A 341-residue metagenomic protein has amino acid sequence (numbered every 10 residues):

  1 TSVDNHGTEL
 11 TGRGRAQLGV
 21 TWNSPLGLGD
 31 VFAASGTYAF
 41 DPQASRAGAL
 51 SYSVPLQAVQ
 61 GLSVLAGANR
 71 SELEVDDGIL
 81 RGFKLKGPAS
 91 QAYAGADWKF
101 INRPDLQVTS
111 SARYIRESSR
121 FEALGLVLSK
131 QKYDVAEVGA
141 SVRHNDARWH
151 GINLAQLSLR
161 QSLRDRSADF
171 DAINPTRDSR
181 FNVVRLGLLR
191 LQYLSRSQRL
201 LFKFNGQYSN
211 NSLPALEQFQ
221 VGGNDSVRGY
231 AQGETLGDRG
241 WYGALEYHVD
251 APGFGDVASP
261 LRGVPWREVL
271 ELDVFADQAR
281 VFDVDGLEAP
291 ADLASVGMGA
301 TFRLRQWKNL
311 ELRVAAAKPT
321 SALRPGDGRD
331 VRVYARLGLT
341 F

Functional and structural regions predicted by a protein language model:
T1-N5, F32-Y38, L50, A66-E72 (+7 more regions): Transmembrane beta-barrel strands of outer-membrane/channel proteins
T1-V64, N102: Outer-membrane beta-barrel initiation region
D4, T21-N23, S51-P55, G67 (+8 more regions): Transmembrane beta-barrel domains of outer membrane proteins
N5-E9, T37-D41, I79-L85, A123-Q131 (+4 more regions): Outer-membrane beta-barrel domain signature
P25-V31, Q57-S63, I101-V108, N145-L154 (+3 more regions): Short loop/turn motifs that connect adjacent beta-strands in outer-membrane beta-barrel proteins
V31-A39, A44-A49, D77, G82 (+7 more regions): Transmembrane beta-barrel domains of bacterial outer-membrane proteins
L62-A215, V281-V284: Transmembrane beta-strand segments of outer-membrane beta-barrel domains in Gram-negative and organellar OMPs
A172-F341: C-terminal transmembrane beta-barrel domains of outer membrane proteins
